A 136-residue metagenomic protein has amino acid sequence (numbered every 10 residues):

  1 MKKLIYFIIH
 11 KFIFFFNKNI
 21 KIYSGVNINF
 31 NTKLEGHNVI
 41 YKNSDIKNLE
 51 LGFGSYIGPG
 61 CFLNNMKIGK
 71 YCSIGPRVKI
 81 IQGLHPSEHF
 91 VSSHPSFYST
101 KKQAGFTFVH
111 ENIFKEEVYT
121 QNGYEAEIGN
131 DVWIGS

Functional and structural regions predicted by a protein language model:
M1-N27: Membrane-proximal basic amphipathic "stem/tether" segments
F16-Y23, H37-I40, I57: Extracellular beta-strand-rich, repetitive "passenger/adhesive" scaffolds that bind or process carbohydrates
K33-E35, K42-S136: Flexible, glycine/small-residue-enriched loop-and-beta-strand segment within the central core of proteins
